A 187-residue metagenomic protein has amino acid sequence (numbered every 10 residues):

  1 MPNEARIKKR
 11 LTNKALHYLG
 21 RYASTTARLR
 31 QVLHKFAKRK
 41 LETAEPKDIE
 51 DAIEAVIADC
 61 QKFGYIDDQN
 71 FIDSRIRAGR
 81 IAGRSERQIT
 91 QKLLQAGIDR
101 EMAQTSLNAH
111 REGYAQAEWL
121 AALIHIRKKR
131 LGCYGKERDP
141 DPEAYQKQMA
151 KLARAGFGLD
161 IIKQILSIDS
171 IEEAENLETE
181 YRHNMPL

Functional and structural regions predicted by a protein language model:
M1-L187: An alpha-helical, amphipathic repeat domain used for nucleic-acid recognition, typified by the mTERF helical solenoid
